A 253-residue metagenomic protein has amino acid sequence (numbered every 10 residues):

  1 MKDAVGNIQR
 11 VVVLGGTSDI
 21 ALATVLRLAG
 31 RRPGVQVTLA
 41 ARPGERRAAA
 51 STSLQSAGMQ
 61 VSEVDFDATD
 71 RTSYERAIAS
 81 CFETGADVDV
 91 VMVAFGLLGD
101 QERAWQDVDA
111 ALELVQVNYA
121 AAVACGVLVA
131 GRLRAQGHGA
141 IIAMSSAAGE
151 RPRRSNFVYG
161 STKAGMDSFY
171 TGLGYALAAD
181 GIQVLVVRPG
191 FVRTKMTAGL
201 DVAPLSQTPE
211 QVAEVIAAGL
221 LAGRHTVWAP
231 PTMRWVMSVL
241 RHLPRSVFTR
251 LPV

Functional and structural regions predicted by a protein language model:
T17-D19: Conserved glycine-rich cofactor-binding loop
A29-A49: Conserved glycine-rich Rossmann-like NAD(P)H-binding loop of the short-chain dehydrogenase/reductase
L54-T72: Rossmann-fold cofactor-recognition segment
E75, G96-L112, S155: Conserved mid-core segment of classical short-chain dehydrogenase/reductases
G126, T162: Active-site helix of classical SDR
S146: Residue(s) in the substrate-gating loop at a strand-loop-helix junction that position the organic substrate next
V186, D201-S238: C-terminal helical subdomain
